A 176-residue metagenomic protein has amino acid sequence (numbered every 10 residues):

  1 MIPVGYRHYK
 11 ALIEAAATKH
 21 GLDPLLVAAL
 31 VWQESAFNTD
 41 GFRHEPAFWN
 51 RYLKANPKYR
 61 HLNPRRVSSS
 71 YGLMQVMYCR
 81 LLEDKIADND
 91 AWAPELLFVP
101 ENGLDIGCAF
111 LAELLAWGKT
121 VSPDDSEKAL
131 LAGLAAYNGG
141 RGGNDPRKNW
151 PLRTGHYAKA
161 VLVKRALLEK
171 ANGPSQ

Functional and structural regions predicted by a protein language model:
M1-Q176: Catalytic glycan-binding domains that act on GlcNAc-containing polysaccharides
